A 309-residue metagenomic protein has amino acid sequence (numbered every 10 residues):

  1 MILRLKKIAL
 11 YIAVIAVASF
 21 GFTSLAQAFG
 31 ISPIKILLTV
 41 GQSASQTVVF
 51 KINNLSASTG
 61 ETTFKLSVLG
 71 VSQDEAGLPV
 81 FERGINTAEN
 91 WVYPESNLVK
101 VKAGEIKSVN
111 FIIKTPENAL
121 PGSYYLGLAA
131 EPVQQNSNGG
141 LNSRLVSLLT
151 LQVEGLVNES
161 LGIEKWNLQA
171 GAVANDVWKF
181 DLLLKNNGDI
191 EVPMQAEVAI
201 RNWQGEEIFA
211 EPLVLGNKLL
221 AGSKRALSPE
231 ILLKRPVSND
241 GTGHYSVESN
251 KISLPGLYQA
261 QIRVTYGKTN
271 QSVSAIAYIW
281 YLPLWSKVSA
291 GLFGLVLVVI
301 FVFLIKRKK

Functional and structural regions predicted by a protein language model:
Y11-T23: Bacterial N-terminal signal peptides
Q27-G60, L98, L161-N175, D181: Beta-sheet-dominated interaction scaffolds and their linkers
G30-P33, T59-F111, Q195, Q204-P212: Surface-exposed binding patches on compact interaction domains or structured appendages
S32, Q42-V49, K107-V109, P121-G127 (+2 more regions): Short, solvent-exposed loop/turn segments enriched in Ser/Thr/Gly
A44-F50, V99-I112, L220-L233: Short Pro-Gly-centered flexible turn/kink motifs
S58-G84, A88, K114-L156, K234-W280: Terminal connector regions
G155-V288: Membrane-proximal extracellular "stem/stalk" segments of glycoproteins immediately N-terminal to a transmembrane helix
L297-K309: C-terminal membrane-anchoring or membrane-association module
